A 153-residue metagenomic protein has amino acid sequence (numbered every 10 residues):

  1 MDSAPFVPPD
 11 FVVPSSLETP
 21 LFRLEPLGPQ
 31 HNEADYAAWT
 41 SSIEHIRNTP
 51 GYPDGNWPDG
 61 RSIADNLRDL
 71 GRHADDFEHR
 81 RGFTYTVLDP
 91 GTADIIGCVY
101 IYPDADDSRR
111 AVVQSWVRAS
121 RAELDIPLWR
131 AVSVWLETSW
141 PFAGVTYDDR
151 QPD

Functional and structural regions predicted by a protein language model:
M1-S120, A131, W135-D153: GNAT-family acyltransferases
E123: Conserved polymerase palm-domain catalytic core
I126-W129: Mature exported/compartmentalized surface modules and terminal targeting/interaction regions
